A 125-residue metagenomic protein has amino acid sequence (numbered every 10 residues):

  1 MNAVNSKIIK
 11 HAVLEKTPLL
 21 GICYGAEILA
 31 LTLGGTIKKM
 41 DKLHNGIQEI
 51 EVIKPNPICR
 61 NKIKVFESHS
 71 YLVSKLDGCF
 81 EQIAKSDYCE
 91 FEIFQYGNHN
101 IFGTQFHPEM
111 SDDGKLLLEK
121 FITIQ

Functional and structural regions predicted by a protein language model:
M1-G21: Flexible gly/pro-rich beta->alpha loop and the following alpha-helix that scaffold active-site loops
N2-N5, I47, L118: A general structural signal for well-ordered alpha-helical segments in protein cores
K7-I8, E81, L116-K120: Alpha-helical elements of Rossmann-like donor-binding domains used by nucleotide-donor carbohydrate transfer enzymes
H11-A12, L31-D113: Pocket-forming structural segment of enzyme catalytic cores
G21, G25, A30: Gly/Ala-rich beta-loop-alpha elbow adjacent to hydrolase catalytic centers
E27, S70-Y71, E119: Active-site phosphate/pyrophosphate- and oxyanion-stabilizing loops and adjacent acidic/basic residues in soluble
P108-Q125: Acyltransferase
